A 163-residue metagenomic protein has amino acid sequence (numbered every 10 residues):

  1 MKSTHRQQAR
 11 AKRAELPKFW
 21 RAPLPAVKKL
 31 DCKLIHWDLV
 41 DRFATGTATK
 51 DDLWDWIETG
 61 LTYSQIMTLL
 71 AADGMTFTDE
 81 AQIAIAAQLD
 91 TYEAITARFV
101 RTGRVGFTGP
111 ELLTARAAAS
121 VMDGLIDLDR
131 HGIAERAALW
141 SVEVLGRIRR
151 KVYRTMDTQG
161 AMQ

Functional and structural regions predicted by a protein language model:
M1-L16: Intrinsically disordered, Lys/Arg-rich low-complexity segments
K12-D73: Short terminal alpha-helical segments
L30, V40-G46, A72-F77, R98-V105 (+2 more regions): Short loop/turn hinge sites at secondary-structure boundaries
F43-T59, V100-A117: Short, low-complexity cationic-aromatic patches
G60-A94, S120-L145: Extended intrinsically disordered, low-complexity coil regions enriched in Ser, Thr, Gly, Ala and often Pro
R104-Q163: Amphipathic alpha-helical binding modules
